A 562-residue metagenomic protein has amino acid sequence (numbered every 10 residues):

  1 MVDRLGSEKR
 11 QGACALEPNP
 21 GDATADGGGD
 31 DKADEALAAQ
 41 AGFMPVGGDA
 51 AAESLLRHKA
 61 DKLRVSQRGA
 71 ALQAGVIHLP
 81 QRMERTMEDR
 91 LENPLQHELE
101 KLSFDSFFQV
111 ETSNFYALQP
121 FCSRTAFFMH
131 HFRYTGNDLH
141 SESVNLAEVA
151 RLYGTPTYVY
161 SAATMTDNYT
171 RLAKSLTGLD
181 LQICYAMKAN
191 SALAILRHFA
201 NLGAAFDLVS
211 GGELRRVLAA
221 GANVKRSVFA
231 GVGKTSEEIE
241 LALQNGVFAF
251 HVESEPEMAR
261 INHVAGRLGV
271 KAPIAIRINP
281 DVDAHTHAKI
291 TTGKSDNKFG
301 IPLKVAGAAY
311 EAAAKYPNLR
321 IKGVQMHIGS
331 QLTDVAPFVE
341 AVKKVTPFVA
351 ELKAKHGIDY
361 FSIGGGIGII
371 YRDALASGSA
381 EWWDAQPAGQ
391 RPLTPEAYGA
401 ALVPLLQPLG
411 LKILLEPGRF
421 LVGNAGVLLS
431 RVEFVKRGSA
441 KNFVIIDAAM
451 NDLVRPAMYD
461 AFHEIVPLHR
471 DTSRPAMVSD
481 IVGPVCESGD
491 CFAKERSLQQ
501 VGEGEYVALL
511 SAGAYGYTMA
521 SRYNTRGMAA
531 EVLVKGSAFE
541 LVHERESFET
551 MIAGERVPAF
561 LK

Functional and structural regions predicted by a protein language model:
S7, A13-G29, A33-A41, A50-S54 (+4 more regions): Short linear motifs in low-complexity or flexible loops
R57, H78, L118-P120: Compositionally biased, intrinsically disordered low-complexity segments enriched in Pro/Arg/Gln/His
L99, F107, F115-A272, E311 (+3 more regions): A charged N-terminal "starter" segment
C122, F127-M129, D281-R431: Active-site loop/helix belt of alpha/beta enzymes
M165, K188, S210, A242 (+7 more regions): Conserved, mostly hydrophobic/aromatic
A186-A192, V209-G212, V232-K234, E253-E255 (+7 more regions): Active-site beta-loop-alpha junctions enriched in small/polar residues
A401-V403, P408-K562: Charged (often Lys/Glu-rich) extended helix/loop segments that serve as interaction or gating elements
